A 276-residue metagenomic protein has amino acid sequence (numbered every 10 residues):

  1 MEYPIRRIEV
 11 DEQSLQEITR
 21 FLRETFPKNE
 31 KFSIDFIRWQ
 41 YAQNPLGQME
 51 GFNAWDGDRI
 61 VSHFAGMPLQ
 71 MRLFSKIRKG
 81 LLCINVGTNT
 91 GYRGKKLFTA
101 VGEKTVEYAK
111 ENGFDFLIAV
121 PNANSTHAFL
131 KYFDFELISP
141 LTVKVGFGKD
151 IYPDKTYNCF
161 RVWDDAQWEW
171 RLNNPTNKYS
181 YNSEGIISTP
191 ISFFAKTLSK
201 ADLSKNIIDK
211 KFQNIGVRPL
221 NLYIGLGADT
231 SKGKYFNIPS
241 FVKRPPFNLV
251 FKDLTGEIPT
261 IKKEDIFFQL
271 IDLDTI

Functional and structural regions predicted by a protein language model:
P4-I18: A short beta-loop-alpha structural element at the N-terminal edge of CoA-dependent acyl/N-acetyltransferase catalytic
I18, R23, N29-P45, W55 (+2 more regions): Amide-forming acyltransferase catalytic core, primarily the GNAT-like/NAT-type and related acyltransferase folds
Y41, P68-F74, T105-V106: Catalytic micro-motifs at enzyme active sites that drive phosphoryl/nucleotidyl and oxygen chemistry
G51-N53, R59-P68, L82, G87 (+1 more regions): Conserved beta-strand in the GNAT
A65, R93, L97, V101 (+2 more regions): Extreme N-terminal leader/targeting regions
Q70-C83, I191-A201: A conserved beta-turn-beta hairpin within the catalytic core of GNAT-like acetyltransferases that forms part
T88, R93-A109, L203-G216: Conserved acetyl-CoA-binding loop-helix of GNAT-fold acetyltransferases
L117-T156, S188-I276: Active-site/acyl-donor-binding loops of N-acyltransferases
